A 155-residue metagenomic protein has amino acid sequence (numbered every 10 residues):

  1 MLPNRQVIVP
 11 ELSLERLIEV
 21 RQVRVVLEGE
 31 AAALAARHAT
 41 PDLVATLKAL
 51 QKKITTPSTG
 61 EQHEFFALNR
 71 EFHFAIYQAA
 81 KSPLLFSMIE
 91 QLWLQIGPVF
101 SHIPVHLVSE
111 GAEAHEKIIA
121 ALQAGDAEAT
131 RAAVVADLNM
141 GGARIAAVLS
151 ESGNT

Functional and structural regions predicted by a protein language model:
M1-R37, Q78, A146-T155: Short linear motifs at protein or domain termini
M1-S13, A45-T46, A67-H73, M140-A146: Short, charge-rich amphipathic segments
V23-R24, E30, H38-S101, A112-A120 (+1 more regions): Conserved amphipathic alpha-helical segments that form helical-bundle/coiled-coil interaction surfaces
H106: Bacterial carbohydrate/catabolite-sensing allosteric modules
A124-G125: Residue-level signal for the nucleotide or nucleotide-sugar donor/cofactor binding architecture
E128-T155: C-terminal effector-binding regulatory domain of bacterial HTH transcription factors
